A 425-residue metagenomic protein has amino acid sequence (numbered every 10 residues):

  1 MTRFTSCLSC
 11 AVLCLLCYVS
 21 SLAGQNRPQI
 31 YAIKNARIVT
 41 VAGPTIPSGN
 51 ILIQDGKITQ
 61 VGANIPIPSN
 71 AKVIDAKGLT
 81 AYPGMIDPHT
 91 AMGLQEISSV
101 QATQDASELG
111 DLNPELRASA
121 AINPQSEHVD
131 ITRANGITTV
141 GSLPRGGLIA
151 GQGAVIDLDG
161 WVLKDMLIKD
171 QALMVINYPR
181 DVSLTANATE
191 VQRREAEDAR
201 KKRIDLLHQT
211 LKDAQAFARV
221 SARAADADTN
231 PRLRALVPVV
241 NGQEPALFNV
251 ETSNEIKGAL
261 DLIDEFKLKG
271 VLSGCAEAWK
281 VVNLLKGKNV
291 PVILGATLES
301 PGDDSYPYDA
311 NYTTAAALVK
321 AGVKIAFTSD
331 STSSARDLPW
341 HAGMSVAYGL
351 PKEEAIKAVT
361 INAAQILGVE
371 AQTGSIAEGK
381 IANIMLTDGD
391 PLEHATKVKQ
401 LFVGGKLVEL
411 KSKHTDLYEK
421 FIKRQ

Functional and structural regions predicted by a protein language model:
S9-S21: Bacterial N-terminal signal peptides
L22-N26: Boundary at the C-terminal end of the N-terminal hydrophobic targeting segment
A36, I51, G56, G78 (+10 more regions): Divalent metal-coordination and catalytic microenvironments
A36-V39, G49, A377-F421: C-terminal cap of metal-dependent C-N hydrolases
I38, A42-Y82: Histidine-rich, glycine-flanked metal-binding segment
L79-L143: Metal-associated gating/positioning segment near the N- to mid-region
I97-S98, T103-S107, N113-E115, P245 (+4 more regions): His/Asp/Glu-enriched, well-ordered alpha-helical/loop segment that forms or immediately abuts the divalent-metal
H128, R133-G270, K397: Polyanionic/metal-chelating signatures
